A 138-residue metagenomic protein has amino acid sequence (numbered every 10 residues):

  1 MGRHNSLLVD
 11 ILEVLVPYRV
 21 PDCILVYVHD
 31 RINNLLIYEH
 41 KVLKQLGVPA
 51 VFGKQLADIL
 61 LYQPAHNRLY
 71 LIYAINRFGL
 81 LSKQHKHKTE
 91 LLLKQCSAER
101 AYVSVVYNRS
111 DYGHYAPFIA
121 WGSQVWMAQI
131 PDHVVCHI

Functional and structural regions predicted by a protein language model:
G2-S6, P17, V26-H66: Active-site metal-binding core of divalent-cation-utilizing nuclease and nuclease-like domains
I11, E39, D58-L61, A65-S82 (+1 more regions): Conserved catalytic cores of phosphodiester-cleaving nucleases, focusing on short active-site segments
L15, C23-V28, H85, Q95-E99: Acidic, metal/cofactor-coordinating or nucleic-acid-engaging core segments within structured domains
V28-H29, Y62, I72-I75, V103-Y107: Short His-Asn-centered micro-motif
N33, N76-L81, R109-S110, H133: Short acidic, S/G/P-rich loop/turn micro-motifs used as interaction or catalytic elements
L35-H40, S82-K86, D111-A116: A short acidic (Asp/Glu
G79-S97, F118: Basic, amphipathic alpha-helical patches used to engage nucleic acids or provide basic targeting signals, exemplified
Q95-I138: Domain-level recognition of nuclease-like catalytic cores that cleave nucleotide substrates
